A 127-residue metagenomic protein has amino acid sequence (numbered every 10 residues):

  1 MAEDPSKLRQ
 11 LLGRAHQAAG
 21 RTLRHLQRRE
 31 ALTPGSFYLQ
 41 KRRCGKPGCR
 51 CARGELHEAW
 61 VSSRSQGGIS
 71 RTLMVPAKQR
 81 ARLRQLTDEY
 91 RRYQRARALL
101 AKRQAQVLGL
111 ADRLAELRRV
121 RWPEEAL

Functional and structural regions predicted by a protein language model:
M1-L127: A positively charged, amphipathic N-terminal helix/segment that binds anionic biomolecules
